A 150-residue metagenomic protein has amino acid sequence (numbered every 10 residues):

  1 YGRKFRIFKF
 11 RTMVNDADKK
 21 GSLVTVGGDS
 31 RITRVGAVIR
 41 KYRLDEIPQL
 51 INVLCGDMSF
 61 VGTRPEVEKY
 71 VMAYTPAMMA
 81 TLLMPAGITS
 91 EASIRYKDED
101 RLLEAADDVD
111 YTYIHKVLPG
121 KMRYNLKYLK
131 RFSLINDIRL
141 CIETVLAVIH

Functional and structural regions predicted by a protein language model:
Y1-H150: Conserved small/aromatic sequence motifs within transmembrane helices
